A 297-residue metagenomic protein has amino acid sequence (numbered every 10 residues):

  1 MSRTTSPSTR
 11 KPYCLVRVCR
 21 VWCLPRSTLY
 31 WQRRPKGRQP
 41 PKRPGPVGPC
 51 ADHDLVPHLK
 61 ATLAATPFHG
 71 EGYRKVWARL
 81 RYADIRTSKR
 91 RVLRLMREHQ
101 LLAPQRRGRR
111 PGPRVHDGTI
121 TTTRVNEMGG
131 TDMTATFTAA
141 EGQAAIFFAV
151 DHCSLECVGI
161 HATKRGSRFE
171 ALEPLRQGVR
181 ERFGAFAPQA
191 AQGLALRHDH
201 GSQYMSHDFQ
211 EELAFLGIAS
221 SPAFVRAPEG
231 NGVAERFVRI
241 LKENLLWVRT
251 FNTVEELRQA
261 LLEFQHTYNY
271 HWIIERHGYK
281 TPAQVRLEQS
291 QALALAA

Functional and structural regions predicted by a protein language model:
M1-Y13, K60-P67: Short, amphipathic alpha-helical "recognition" segments used to contact nucleic acids or chromatin
P12-C14, E71, T87, N252: Residue-level signal for the short linker/turn that defines the boundary of a DNA-recognition helix
R17-G37, A260-G278: K/E-rich alpha-helical interaction surfaces of small helical-bundle regulatory domains
V18-W22, L29, L59, V76 (+13 more regions): Mobile genetic element proteins and their domesticated derivatives, centered on retroelements and DNA transposons
R26-M128, A227, T281-Q291: Basic, flexible linker segments flanking DNA-binding modules in nucleic acid-interacting mobile-element proteins
G48, H198-H200, S206-L213, S220-K242 (+2 more regions): RNase H-like two-metal-ion nuclease catalytic core shared by retroviral integrases and related mobile-element nucleases
D54, R86-V150, F169-Q177, E181-A191 (+1 more regions): Mobile-element integrase/transposase regions, centering on the N-terminal DNA-binding/Zn-coordinating module
P57, T121, A214-I218, I240-A297: C-terminal domain-tail junction helix/linker
